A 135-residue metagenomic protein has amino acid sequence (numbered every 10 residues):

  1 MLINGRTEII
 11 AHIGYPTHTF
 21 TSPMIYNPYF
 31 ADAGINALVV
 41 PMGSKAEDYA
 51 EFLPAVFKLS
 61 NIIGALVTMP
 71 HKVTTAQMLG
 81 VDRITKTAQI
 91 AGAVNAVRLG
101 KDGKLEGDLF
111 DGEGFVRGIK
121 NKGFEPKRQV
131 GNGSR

Functional and structural regions predicted by a protein language model:
L2-F124: Phosphate/diphosphate ligand-binding glycine-rich loop within oxidoreductases
H12, G131-G133: Hydrophobic Val/Ile/Leu positions in short beta-strands of Rossmann-like dinucleotide-binding domains
F124-V130: Short helix-loop-beta connector
